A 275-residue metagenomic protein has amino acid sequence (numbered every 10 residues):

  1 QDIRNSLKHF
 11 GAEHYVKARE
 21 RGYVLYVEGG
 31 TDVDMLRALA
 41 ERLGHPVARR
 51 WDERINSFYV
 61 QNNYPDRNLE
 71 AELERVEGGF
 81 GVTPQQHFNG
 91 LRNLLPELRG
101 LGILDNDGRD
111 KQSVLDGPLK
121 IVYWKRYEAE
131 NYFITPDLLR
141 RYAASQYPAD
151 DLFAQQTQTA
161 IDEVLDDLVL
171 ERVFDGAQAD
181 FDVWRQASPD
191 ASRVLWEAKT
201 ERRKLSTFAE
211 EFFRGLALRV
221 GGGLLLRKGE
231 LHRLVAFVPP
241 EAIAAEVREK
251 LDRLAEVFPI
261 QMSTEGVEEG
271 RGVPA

Functional and structural regions predicted by a protein language model:
Q1-K17, A244-A275: Switch/communication elements of ASCE P-loop NTPase nucleotide-binding domains
Q1-L101, N106-D110: RecA-like P-loop NTPase motor core
D2-S6, H14, M35, Q86 (+9 more regions): Exposed alpha-helical structural elements
A40-G44, H87-R92, L216, V235-V238 (+1 more regions): Hydrophobic, Leu/Ile/Phe/Ala-enriched alpha-helical segments that form helix-helix packing faces
E97-R203: Activity-critical C-terminal alpha-helical subdomain
L170, F174, G222-L226, P240 (+2 more regions): Intrinsically disordered or highly flexible coil/loop and linker segments, enriched in small and charged/polar residues
A191-A245: C-terminal structured domain segments
